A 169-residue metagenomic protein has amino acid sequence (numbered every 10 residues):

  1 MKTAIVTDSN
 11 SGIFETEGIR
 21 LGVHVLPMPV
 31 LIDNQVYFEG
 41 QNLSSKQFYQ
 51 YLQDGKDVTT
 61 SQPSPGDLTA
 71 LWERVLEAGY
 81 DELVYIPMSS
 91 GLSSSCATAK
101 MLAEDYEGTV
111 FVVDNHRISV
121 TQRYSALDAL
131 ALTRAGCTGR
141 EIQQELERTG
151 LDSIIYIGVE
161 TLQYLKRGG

Functional and structural regions predicted by a protein language model:
T3-A4, N10-G18, V23-H24, M28-P29 (+6 more regions): Mixed-charge interfacial surface used for oligomerization/domain docking and macromolecular partner engagement
V36-Y85, S89-D105: Class I S-adenosyl-L-methionine
Q62-P63, D114-H116: Short beta->alpha junction loops
